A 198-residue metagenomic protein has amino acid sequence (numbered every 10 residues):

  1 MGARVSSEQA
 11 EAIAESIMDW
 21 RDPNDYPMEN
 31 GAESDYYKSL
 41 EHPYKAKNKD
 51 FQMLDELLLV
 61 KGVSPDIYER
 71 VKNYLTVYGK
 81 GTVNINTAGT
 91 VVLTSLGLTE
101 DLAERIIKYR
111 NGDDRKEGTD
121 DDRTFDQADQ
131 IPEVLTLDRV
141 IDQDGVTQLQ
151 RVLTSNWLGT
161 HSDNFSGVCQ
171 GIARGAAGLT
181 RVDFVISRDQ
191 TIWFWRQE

Functional and structural regions predicted by a protein language model:
M1-E198: Compositionally biased linear targeting/interaction segments
